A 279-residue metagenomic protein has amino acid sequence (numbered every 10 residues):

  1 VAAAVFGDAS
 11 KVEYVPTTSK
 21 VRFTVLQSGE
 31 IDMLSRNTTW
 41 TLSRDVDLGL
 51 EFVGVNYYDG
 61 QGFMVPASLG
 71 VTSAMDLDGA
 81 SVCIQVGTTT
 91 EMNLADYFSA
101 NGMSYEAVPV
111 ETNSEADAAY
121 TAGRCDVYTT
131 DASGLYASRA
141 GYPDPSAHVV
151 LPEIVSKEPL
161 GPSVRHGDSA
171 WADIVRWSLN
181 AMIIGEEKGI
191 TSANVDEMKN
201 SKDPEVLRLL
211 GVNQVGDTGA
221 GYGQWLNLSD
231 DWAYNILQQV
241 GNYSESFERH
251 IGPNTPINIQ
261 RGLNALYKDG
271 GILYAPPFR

Functional and structural regions predicted by a protein language model:
V1-V5, A67-V71, M75, A80-S81 (+6 more regions): Extended ligand-binding regions for polar small-molecule ligands
V1-V5, T39-W40, Y58-D117, S133 (+1 more regions): Bilobed "Venus flytrap"/periplasmic-binding protein-like clamshell domains and structurally analogous long
A3, G7-D76, A132-S156, Y274-P277: Acidic, polar ligand-binding/catalytic clefts
K11-T24, A107-A122: Short helix-initiation/N-cap motifs at beta->coil->alpha
E30, S81, R124: Conserved functional loop/turn residues at catalytic and ligand-binding sites
L34-N37, L42, G54, E106 (+4 more regions): Terminal targeting/leader modules
D117-G134: Ligand-binding pocket segment of bilobal, Venus flytrap-like solute-binding proteins
